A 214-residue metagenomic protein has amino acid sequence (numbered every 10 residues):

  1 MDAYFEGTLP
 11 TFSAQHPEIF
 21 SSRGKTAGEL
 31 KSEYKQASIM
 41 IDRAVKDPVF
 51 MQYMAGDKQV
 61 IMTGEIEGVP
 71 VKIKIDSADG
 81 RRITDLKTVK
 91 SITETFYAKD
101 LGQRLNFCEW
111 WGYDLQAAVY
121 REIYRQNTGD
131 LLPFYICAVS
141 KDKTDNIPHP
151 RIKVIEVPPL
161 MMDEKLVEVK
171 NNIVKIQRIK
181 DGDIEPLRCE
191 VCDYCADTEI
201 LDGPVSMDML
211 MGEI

Functional and structural regions predicted by a protein language model:
M1-I75, E190-D193, V205, M209-M211: Metal-dependent nuclease catalytic cores that hydrolyze phosphodiester bonds in DNA/RNA, characterized by
F5-L9, T88-S91, R125: Hydrophobic/aromatic-lined pockets within catalytic cores
A27-L30, K46, T93-E94, L105-N106 (+1 more regions): General structural signal for secondary-structure boundaries
V49-Q52, D79-L86, Y124-L132: Secondary-structure boundary elements
M62-D114, N171: Non-catalytic protein-protein interaction segments used by genome-maintenance enzymes to assemble and couple activities
F107-D114, V119-I214: Metal-dependent nuclease catalytic regions and adjoining charged, substrate-binding loops involved in nucleic-acid end
